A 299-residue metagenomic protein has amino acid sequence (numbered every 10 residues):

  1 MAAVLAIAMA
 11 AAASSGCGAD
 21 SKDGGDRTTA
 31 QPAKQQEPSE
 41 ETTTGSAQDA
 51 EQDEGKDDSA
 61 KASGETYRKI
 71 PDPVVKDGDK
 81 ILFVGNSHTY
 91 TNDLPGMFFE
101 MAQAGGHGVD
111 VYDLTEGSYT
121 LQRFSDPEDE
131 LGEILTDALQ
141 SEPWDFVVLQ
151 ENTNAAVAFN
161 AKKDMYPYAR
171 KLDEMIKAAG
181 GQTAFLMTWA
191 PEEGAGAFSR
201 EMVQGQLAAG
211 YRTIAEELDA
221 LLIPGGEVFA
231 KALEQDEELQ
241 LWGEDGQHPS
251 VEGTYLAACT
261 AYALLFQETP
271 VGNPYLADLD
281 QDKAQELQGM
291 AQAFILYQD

Functional and structural regions predicted by a protein language model:
M1-I7: Sec-dependent N-terminal signal peptides
A12-G16: C-terminal motif of bacterial Sec signal peptides marking the signal peptidase cleavage site
G18-D20: Bacterial signal peptide processing site
K22-P73, D77: N-terminal, intrinsically disordered, polar/charged segments of Gram-positive cell-envelope systems that serve as
K61, H248, A258-D299: Conserved catalytic region of serine esterases and O-acyltransferases that act on ester linkages in lipids
K80-L82, Y90-Y166: Conserved SGNH/GDSL esterase-like catalytic core that processes O-acyl groups on lipids and polysaccharides
P95, F99, Y166-A169, D173 (+3 more regions): Extracytoplasmic/secreted envelope proteins and their assembly/folding machinery, especially bacterial periplasmic
T136-V251: Alpha-helical cap/lid subdomain in secreted, periplasmic, or secretory-pathway luminal O-acyl-processing enzymes
